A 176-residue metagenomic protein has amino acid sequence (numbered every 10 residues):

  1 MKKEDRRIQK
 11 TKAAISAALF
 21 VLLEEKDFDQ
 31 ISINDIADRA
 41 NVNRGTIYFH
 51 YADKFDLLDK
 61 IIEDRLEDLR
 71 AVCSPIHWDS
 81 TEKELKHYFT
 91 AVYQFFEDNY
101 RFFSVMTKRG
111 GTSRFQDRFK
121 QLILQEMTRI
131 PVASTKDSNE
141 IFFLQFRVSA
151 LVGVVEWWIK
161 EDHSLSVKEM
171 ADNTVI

Functional and structural regions predicted by a protein language model:
M1-K26, R39: Basic, helix-initiating cap at the start of DNA-binding domains
I15, L19, Y51, I62: DNA major-groove recognition helix of helix-turn-helix
V21-F28, V72, I76, N99 (+1 more regions): Basic, amphipathic alpha-helical hairpins
L22-D56: Helix-turn-helix
S32-I33, I62-R70: Short, basic, alpha-helical segments at the C-terminal edge of helix-turn-helix-like DNA-binding modules
S74-R101: Hydrophobic alpha-helical connector segments
G110-S134, S138-S149: Amphipathic alpha-helical packing segments from all-alpha helical-bundle domains
S138-I176: Hydrophobic alpha-helical segments that form the core of small-molecule binding pockets and/or dimer interfaces
